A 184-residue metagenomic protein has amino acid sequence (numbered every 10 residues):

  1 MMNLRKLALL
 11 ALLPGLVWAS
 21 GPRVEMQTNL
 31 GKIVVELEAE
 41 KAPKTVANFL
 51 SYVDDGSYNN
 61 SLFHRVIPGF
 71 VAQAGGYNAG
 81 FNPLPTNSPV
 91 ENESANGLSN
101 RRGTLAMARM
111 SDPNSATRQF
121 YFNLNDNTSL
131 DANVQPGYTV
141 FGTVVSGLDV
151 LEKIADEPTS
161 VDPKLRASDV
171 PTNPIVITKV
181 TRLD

Functional and structural regions predicted by a protein language model:
M2-L4, V17-D184: Cyclophilin-like peptidyl-prolyl cis-trans isomerases
K6-L16: Bacterial N-terminal signal peptides
